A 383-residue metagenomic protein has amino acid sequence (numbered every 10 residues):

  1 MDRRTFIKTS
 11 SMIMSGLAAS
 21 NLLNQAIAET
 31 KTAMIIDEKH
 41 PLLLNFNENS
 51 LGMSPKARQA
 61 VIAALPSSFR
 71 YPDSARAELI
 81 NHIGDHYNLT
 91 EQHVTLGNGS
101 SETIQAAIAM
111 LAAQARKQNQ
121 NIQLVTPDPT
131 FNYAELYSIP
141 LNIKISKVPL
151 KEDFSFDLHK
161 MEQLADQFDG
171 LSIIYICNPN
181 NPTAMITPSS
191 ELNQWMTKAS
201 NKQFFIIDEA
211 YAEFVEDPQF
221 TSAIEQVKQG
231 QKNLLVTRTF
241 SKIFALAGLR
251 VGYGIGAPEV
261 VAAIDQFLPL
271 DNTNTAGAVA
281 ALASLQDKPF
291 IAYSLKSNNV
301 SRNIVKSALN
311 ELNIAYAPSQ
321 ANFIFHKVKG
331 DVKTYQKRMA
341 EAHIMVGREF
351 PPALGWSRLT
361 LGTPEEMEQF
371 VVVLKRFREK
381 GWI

Functional and structural regions predicted by a protein language model:
M1-I27: N-terminal export signals
L22-S68, D85, L270: C-terminal segment of N-terminal export signals and the immediately downstream linker at the start of the mature
S68, E78-Q123: Phosphate-binding glycine-rich loop
A113-I176: PLP-dependent aminotransferase-like
L150-E152, N299, E311-A342, L361: Conserved PLP-binding catalytic core of the aspartate aminotransferase-like
E152-V215: Active-site phosphate-binding strand-loop segment of PLP-dependent enzymes
N233-A317: PLP-dependent aminotransferase class I/II
E341, F350-I383: PLP-dependent enzyme catalytic core of the Aspartate aminotransferase-like
